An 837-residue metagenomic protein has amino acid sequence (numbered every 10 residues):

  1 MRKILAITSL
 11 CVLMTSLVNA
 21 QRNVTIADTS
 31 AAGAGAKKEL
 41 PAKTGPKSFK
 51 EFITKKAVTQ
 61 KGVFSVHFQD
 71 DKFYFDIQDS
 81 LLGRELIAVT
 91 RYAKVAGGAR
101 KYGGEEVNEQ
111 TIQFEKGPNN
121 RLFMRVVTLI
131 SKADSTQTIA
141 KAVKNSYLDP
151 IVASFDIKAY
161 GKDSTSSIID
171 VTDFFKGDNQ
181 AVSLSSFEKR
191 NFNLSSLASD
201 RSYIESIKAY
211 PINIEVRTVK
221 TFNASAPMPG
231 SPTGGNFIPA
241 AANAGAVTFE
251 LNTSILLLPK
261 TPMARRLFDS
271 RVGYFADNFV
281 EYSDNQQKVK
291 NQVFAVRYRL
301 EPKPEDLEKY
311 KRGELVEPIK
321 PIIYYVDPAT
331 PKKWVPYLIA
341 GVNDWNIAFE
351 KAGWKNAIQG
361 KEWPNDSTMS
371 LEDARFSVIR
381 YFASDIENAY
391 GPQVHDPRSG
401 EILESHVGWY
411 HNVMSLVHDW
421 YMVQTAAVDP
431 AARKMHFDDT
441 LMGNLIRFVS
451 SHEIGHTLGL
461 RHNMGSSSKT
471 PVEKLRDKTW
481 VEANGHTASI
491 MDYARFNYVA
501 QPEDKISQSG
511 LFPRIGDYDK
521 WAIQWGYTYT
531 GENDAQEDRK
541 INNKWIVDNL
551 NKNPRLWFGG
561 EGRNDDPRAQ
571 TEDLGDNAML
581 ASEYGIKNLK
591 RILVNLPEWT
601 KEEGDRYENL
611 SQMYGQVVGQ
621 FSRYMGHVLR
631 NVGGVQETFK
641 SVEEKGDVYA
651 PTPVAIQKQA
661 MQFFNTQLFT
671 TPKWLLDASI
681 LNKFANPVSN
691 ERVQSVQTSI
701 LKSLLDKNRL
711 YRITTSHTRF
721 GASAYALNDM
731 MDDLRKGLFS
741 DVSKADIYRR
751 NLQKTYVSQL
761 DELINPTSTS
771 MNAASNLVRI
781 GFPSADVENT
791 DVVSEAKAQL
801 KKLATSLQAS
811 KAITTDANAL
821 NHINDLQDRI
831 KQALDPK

Functional and structural regions predicted by a protein language model:
M1-V24: Bacterial Sec-dependent N-terminal signal peptides
R22-T330, A348, A357, W363-M414 (+5 more regions): Auxiliary tRNA-acceptor-end handling modules of aminoacyl-tRNA synthetases
K37, T44, E362-F382, N444-Q501: The catalytic-center signature of Zn2+-dependent metalloproteases
P331-L338, D439-R447, N484, Y614 (+1 more regions): Solvent-exposed, acidic/flexible segments
P336-N343, I347, F448, G619 (+1 more regions): Solvent-exposed, polar/charged alpha-helical surfaces in well-ordered, non-transmembrane soluble domains, broadly
N343-W354, G455-H456, L460, F496 (+1 more regions): Sec-exported extracytoplasmic/periplasmic mature domains
Y390, H395, E401-W409, S450-L458 (+2 more regions): Extended catalytic-interface subdomain
S467-K837: Conserved catalytic/binding loops enriched for acidic/polar residues
